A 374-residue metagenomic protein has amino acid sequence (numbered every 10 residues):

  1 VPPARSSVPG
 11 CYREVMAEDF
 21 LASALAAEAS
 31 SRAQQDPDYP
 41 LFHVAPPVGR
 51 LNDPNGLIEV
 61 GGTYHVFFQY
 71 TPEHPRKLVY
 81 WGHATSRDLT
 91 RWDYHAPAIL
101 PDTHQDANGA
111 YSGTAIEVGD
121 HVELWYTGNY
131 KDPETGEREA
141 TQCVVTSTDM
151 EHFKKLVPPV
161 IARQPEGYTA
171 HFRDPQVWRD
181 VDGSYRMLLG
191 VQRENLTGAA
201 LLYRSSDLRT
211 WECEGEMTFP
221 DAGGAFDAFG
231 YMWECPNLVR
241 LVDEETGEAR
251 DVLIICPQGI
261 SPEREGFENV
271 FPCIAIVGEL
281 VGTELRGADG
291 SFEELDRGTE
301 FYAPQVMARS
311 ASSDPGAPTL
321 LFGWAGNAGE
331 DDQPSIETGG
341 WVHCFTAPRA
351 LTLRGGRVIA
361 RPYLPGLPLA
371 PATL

Functional and structural regions predicted by a protein language model:
V1-P2, M16: Accessible peptide chain termini
P2-P9: Extreme N-terminal basic, low-complexity initiation segments that serve as generic localization/processing leaders
G10-D174, R179-F229, V242-R297, S312-G316 (+1 more regions): Beta-rich carbohydrate-recognition and catalytic domains
V239: Catalytic nucleophile-His microenvironment captured as a short glycine-rich beta-strand/loop that brackets
